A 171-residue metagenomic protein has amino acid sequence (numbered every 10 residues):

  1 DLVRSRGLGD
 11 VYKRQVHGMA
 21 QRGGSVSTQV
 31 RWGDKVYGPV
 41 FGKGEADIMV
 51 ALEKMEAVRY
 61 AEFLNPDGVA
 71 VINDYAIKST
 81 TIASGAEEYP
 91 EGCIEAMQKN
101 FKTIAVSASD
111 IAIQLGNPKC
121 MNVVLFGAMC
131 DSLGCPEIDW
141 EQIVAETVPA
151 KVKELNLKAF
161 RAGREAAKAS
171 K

Functional and structural regions predicted by a protein language model:
D1-Y12: Single conserved hydrophobic/aromatic residue that forms the stacking wall/gate of nucleotide- or nucleobase-binding
G9-D10, Q29, D47-M49, G68-V71 (+2 more regions): Structural motif
K13-F41: N-terminal beta-loop-helix "entrance" segment that forms/cooperates in small-molecule cofactor or anionic ligand
V16-G18, K54, Y75-A76, A108-S109: Short, ordered loop/turn segments at secondary-structure junctions
M19-G24, V40-K43, E62-L64, E95-Q98 (+1 more regions): Solvent-exposed alpha-helices and their adjacent loops that cap or buttress functional pockets in soluble metabolic
V36-A76: Glycine-rich phosphate-binding loop
S79-F101: Rossmann-fold NAD(P)-binding glycine/threonine-rich loop
A96-V123, A128-K171: Aromatic-enriched
